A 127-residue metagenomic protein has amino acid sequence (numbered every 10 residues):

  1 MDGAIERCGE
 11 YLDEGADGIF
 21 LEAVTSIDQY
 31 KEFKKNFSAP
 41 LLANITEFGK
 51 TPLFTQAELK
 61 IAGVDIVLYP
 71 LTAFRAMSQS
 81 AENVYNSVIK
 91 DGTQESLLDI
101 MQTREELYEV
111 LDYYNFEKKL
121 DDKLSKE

Functional and structural regions predicted by a protein language model:
M1-S87, E117, D121-E127: Alpha/beta enzyme core
V88-E127: Flexible C-terminal active-site loop/helix
